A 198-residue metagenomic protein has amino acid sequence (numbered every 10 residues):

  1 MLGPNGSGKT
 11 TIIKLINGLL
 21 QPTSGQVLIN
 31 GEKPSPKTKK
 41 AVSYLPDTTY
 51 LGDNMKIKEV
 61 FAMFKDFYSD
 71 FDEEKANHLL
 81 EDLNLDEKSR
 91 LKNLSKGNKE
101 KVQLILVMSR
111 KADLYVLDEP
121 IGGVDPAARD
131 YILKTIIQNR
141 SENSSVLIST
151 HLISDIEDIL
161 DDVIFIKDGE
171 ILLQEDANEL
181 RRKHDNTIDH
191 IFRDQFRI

Functional and structural regions predicted by a protein language model:
N17: Helix-to-loop junction immediately C-terminal to a conserved catalytic motif
S24-T38: Conserved ABC transporter NBD signature motif
D47-V102: ABC-family P-loop ATPase nucleotide-binding domains
Y115-E119: Catalytic Walker B motif of ABC-type/P-loop ATPase nucleotide-binding domains
R129-E142: Helical segment within the ABC ATPase nucleotide-binding domain
Q174-E175: ABC ATPase "signature
